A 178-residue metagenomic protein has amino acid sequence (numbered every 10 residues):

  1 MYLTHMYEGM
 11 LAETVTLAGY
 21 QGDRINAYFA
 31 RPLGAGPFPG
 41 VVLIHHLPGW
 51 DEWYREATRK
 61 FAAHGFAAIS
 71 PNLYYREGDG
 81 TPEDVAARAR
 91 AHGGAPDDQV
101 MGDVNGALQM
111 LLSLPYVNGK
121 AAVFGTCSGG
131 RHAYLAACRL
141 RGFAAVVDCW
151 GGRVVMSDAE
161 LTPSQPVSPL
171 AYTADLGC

Functional and structural regions predicted by a protein language model:
H5-E8, T14-Y116, D158, P163: Serine-hydrolase catalytic machinery in alpha/beta-hydrolase-like enzymes
L43-L47, C127, G151: Glycine-rich His-Gly loop
I69-P71, T126, C149: The conserved SAM/SAH-binding core of class I Rossmann-like methyltransferase domains, concentrating on the hydrophobic
L73, V147-V155: Active-site nucleophile loop of the alpha/beta-hydrolase fold
M110, K120-A122, A145-V147: Residue in the alpha/beta-hydrolase core beta-strand immediately N-terminal to the catalytic nucleophile
P115-C127: Alpha/beta-hydrolase fold nucleophile elbow
G130-R141, V146: Short glycine-enriched nucleophile-adjacent loop and the immediately C-terminal alpha-helix near the catalytic center
V154-C178: The feature captures the conserved acid-bearing segment of alpha/beta-hydrolase catalytic domains
